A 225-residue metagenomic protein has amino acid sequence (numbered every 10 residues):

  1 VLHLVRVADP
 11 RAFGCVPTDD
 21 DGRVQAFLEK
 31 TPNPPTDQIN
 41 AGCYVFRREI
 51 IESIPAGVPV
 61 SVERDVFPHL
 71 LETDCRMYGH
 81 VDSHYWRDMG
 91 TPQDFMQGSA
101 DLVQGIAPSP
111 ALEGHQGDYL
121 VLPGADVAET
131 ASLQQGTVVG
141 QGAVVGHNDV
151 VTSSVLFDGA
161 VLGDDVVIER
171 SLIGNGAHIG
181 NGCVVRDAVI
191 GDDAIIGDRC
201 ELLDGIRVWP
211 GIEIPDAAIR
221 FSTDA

Functional and structural regions predicted by a protein language model:
V1-R6: A short, conserved acidic/glycine-rich loop-to-beta-strand motif that forms the donor nucleotide-sugar/metal
V7-P10, R23-S109, E113: Catalytic-core segments of class I nucleotidyltransferases/pyrophosphorylases that form NMP-activated intermediates
R11-C15: Glycine-rich phosphate-binding loop of ATP-grasp-fold ATP-dependent ligases
T18-D19: Extended acidic/charged loop-beta regions that coordinate divalent cations and stabilize anionic phosphate/carboxylate
G114-A225: Structural signal for interior beta-strand "rungs" in well-ordered beta-sheet cores of soluble enzyme domains
